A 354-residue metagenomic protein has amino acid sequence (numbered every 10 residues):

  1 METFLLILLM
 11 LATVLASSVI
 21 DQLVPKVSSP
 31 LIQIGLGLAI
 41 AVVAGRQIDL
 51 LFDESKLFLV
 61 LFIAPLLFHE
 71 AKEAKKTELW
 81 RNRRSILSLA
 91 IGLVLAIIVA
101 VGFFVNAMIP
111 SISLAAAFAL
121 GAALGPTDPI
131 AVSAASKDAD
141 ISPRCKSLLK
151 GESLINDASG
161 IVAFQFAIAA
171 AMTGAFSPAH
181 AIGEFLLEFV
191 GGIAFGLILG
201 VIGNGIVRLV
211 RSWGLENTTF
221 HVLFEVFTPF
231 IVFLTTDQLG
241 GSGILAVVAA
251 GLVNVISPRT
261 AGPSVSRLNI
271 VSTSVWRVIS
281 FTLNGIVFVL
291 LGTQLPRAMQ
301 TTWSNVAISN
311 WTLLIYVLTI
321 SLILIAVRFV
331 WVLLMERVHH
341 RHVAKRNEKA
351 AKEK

Functional and structural regions predicted by a protein language model:
M1-K354: Transmembrane helical cores of multi-pass secondary ion antiporters/exchangers
